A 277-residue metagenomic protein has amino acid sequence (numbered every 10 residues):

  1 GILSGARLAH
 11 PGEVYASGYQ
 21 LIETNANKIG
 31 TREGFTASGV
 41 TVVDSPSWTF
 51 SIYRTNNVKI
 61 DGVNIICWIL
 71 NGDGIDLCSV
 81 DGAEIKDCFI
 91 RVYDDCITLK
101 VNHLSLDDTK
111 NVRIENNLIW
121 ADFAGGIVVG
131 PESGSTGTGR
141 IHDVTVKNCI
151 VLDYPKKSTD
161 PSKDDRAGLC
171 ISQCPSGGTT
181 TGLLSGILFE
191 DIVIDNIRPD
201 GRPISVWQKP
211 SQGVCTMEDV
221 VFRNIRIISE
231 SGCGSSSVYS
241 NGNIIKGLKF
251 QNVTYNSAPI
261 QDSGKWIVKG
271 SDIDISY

Functional and structural regions predicted by a protein language model:
G1-Y277: Extracellular/periplasmic carbohydrate-active domains that bind, remodel, or depolymerize complex polysaccharides
